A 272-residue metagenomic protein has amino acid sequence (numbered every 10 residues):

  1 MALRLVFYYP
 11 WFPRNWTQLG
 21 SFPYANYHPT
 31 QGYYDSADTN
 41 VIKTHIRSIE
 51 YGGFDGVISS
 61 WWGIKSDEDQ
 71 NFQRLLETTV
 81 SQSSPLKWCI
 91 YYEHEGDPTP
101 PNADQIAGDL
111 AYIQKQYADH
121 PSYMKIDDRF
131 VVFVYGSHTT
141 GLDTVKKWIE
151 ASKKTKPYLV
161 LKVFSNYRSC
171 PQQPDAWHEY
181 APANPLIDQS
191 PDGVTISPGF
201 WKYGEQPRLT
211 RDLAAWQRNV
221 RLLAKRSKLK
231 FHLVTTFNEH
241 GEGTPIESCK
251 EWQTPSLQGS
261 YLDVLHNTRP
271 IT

Functional and structural regions predicted by a protein language model:
M1-T272: Glycan-processing catalytic domains of CAZymes
